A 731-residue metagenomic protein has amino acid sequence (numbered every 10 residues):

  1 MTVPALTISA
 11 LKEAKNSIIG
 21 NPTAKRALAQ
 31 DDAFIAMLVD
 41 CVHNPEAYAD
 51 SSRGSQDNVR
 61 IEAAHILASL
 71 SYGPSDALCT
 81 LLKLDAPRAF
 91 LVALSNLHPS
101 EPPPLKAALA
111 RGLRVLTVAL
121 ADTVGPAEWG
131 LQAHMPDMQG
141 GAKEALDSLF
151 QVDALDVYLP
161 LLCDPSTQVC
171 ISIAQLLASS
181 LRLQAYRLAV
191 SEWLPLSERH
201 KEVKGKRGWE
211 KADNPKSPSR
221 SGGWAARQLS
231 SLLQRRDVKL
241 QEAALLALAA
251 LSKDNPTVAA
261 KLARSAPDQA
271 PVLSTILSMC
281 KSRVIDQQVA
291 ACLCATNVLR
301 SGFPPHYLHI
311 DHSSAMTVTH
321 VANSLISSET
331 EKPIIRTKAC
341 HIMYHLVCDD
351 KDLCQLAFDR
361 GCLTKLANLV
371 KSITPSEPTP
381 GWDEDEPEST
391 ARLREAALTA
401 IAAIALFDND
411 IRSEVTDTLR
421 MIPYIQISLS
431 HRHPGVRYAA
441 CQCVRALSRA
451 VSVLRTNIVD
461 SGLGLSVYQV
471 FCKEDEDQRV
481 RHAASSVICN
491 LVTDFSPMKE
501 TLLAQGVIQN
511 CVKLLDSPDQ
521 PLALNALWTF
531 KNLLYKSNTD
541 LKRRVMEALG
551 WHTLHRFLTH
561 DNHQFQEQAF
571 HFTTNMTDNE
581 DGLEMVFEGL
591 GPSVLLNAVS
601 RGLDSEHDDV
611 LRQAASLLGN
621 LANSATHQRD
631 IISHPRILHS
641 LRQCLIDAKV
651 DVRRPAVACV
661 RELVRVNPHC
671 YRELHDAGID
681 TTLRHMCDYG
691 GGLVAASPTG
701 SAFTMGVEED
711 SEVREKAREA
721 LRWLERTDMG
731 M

Functional and structural regions predicted by a protein language model:
M1, F34-V42, A89-L94, V157-L159 (+11 more regions): Buried hydrophobic core positions in alpha-solenoid tandem helical repeats
M1-S9, E13-C41, P45-I61, L70-L91 (+22 more regions): Elongated alpha-helical scaffolds that mediate protein-protein interactions in large eukaryotic proteins, primarily
T2-K15, A49-Y72, H98-A121, G125 (+15 more regions): Alpha-helical solenoid repeats of the armadillo/HEAT superfamily in eukaryotic scaffolding/adaptor proteins
V3-P4, L38, Q56, M138 (+17 more regions): A short alpha-helix capping/helix-coil boundary motif
A367, A402, Q426, R445 (+11 more regions): Register-specific detector for alpha-helical tandem repeat solenoids, activating on a conserved position within each
